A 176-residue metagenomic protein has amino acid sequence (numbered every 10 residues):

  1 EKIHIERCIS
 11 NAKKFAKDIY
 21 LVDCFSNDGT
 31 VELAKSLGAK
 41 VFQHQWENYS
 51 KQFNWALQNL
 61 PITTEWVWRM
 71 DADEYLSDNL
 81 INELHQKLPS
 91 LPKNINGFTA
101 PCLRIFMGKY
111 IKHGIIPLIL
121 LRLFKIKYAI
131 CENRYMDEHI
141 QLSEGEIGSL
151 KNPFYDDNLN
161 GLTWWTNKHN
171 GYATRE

Functional and structural regions predicted by a protein language model:
E1-F15: Short, well-formed alpha-helical segments that are part of the catalytic scaffolds of diverse glycosyltransferases
I3-E6, D28-L37, N79: Acidic helix N-cap motif at the loop->helix transition within catalytic regions of sugar-transfer enzymes
N11, F15, D23-E32, W46 (+1 more regions): A conserved acidic beta->alpha catalytic loop
K13, K35, P61, P89-P92: Residue-level signal for alpha-helix termini/capping positions
F15, S36-G38, I119, S143: Short, structured coil segments at secondary-structure junctions
V31-N59: Conserved donor nucleotide-binding strand/loop of the catalytic core
S50-L57, E65-M70, S77-E176: Catalytic-site signature of metal-activated, phosphate-bearing donor transferases, centered on the GT-A/GT-A-like
